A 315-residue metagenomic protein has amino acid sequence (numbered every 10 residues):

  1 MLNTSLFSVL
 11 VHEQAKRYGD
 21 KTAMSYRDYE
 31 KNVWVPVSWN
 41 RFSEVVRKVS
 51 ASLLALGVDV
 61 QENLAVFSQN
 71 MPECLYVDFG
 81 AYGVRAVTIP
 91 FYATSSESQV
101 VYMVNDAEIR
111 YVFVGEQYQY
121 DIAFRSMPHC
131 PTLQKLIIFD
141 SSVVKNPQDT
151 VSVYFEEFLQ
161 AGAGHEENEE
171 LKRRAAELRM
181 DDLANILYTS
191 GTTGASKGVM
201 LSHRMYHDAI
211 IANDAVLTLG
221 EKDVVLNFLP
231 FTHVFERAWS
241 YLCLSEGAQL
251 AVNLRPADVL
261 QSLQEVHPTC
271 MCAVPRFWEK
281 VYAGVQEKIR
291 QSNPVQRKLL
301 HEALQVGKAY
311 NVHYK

Functional and structural regions predicted by a protein language model:
M1-S5, Y120-A123, P147-L183: Flexible, low-complexity linker/hinge segments
L2-S25, E44: A short N-terminal helical cap/helix-turn-helix that marks the beginning of AMP-binding/adenylate-forming
L10-V11, L56, G83-Q160: Structural core segment of the AMP-binding/adenylate-forming
G19-T22, I137-I138, A163-Y188, A195 (+1 more regions): Conserved pre-ATP/AMP-binding loop-to-beta segment of ANL
M24-F79, S96-V101, Y154-L159, A163 (+1 more regions): Conserved AMP-binding/adenylate-forming core of the ANL superfamily
P36-N40, E177, A184-I210: Conserved AMP-binding A3 loop
E62-N63, Q69-I89, A93-E97, Y102-Y111 (+2 more regions): A short helix-loop-beta submotif of the ANL/AMP-binding
H207-V224, F231-K315: Conserved AMP-binding/adenylation subdomain of ANL enzymes
